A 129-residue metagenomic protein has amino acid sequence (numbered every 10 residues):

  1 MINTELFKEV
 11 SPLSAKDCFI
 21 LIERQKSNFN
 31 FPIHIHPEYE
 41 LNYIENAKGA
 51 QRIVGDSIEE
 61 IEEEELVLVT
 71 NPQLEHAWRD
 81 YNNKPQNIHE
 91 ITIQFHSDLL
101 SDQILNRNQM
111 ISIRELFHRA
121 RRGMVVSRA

Functional and structural regions predicted by a protein language model:
M1-L68, Q73: Generic protein-terminus/edge-of-domain signal
I2-L13, P72-A129: A hydrophobic/aromatic-rich effector-binding and dimerization subdomain of bacterial HTH-type transcriptional regulators
